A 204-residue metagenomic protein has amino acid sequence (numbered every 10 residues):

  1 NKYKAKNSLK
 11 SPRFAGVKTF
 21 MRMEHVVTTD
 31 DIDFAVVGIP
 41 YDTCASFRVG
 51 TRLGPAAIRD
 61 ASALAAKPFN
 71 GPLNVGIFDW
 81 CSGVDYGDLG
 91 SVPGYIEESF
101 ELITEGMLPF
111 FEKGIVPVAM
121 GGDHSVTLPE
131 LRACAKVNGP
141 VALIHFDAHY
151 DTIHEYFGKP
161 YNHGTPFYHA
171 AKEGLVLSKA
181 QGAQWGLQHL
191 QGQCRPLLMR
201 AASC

Functional and structural regions predicted by a protein language model:
N1-C204: Conserved alpha-helical scaffold segments that buttress catalytic/binding sites
